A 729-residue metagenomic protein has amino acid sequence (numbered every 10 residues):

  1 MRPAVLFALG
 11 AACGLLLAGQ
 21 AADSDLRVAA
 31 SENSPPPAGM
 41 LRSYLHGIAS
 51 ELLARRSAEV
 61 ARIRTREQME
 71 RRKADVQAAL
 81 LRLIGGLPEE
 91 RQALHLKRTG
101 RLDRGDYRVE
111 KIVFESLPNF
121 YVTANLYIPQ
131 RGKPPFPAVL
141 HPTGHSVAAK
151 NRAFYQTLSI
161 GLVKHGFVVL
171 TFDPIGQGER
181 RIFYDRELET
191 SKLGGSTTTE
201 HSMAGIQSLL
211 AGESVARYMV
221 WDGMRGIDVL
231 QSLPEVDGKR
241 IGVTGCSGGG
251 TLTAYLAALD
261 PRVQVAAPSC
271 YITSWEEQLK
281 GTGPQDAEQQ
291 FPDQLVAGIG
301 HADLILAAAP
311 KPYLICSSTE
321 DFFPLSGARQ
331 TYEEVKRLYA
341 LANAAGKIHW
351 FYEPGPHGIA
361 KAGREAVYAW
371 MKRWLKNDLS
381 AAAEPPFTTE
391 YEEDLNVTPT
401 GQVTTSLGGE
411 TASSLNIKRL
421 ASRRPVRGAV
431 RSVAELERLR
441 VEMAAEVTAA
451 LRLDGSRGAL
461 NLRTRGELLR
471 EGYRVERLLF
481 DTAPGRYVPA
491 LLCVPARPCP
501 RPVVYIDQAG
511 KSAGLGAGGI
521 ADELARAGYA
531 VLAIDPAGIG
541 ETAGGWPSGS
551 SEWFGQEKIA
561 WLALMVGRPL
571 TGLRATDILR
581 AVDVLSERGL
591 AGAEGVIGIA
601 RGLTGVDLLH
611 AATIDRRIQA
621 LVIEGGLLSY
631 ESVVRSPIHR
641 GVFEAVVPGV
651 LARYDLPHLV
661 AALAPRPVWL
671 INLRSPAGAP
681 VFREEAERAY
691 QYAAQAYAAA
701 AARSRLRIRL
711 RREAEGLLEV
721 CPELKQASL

Functional and structural regions predicted by a protein language model:
M1-A4: Positively charged n-region of N-terminal signal peptides that target proteins for export
F7-L16: Bacterial N-terminal signal peptides
Q20-V122, H301, A309, Y313-P489 (+6 more regions): Alpha/beta-hydrolase-fold serine-hydrolase catalytic core, especially in secreted/extracellular enzymes
V109-L117, Y121-A138, T143: Well-ordered mid-protein domain cores that form the structural environment of catalytic cofactors
K133-S232, I272-P284, Q290, P498-R588 (+1 more regions): Cap/lid segment of the alpha/beta-hydrolase catalytic domain
S146-T157, L193-G195, L210-Y218, V243-A254 (+7 more regions): Alpha-helix capping and helix-loop boundary segments enriched in small/acidic/polar residues
H165, R225-A297, R580-R653, P657-A662: Primarily recognizes the serine-hydrolase "nucleophile elbow" in alpha/beta-hydrolase and SGNH/GDSL folds
D173, T244, S269-C270, C316 (+4 more regions): Alpha/beta-hydrolase-fold catalytic nucleophile elbow
